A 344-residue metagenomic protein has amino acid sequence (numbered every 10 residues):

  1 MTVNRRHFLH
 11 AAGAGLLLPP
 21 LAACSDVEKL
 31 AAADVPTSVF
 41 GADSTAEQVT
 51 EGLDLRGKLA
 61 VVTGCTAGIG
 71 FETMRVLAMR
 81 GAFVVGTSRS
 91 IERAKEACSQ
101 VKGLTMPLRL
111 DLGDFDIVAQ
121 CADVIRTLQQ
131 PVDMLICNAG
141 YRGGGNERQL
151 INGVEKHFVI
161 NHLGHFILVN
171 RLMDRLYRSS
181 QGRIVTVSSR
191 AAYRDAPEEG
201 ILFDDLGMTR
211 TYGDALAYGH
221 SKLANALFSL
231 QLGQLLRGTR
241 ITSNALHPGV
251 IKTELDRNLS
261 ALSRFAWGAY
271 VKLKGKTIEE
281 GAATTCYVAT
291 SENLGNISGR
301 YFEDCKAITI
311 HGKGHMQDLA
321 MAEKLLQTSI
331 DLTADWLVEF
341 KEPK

Functional and structural regions predicted by a protein language model:
M1-P19: N-terminal secretory signal peptides and thylakoid transit peptides that target proteins across membranes
V3, M316-K344: C-terminal amphipathic/interface module of NAD(P)-dependent oxidoreductases and related NAD-binding regulators
V3, R89, G113, G275-A283: Residue-level signal for the nucleotide or nucleotide-sugar donor/cofactor binding architecture
D34-E254, L259, A334-K344: Rossmann-fold NAD(P)H-dependent dehydrogenase/reductase core
L206-T209, A261-V271: A short C-terminal helix-loop "cap" of Rossmann-like NAD(P)-dependent dehydrogenase/epimerase domains
S221, A269-T309, L319-Q327, D331: C-terminal helical subdomain
